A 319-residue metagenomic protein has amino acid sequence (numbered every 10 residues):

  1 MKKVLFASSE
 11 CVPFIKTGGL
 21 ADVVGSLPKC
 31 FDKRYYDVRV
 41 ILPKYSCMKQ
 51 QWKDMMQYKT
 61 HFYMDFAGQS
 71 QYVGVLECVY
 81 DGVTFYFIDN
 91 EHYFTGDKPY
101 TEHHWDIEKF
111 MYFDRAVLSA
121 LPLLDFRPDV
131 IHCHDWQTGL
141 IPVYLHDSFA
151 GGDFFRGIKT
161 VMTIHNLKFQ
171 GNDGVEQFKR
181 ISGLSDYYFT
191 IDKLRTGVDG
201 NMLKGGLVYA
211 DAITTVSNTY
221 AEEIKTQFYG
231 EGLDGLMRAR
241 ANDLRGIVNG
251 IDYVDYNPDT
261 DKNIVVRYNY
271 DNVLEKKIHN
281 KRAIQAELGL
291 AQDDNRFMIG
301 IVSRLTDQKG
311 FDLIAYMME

Functional and structural regions predicted by a protein language model:
M1-E319: Catalytic cores of nucleotide-sugar-dependent glycosyltransferases that transfer UDP/GDP/TDP-activated
